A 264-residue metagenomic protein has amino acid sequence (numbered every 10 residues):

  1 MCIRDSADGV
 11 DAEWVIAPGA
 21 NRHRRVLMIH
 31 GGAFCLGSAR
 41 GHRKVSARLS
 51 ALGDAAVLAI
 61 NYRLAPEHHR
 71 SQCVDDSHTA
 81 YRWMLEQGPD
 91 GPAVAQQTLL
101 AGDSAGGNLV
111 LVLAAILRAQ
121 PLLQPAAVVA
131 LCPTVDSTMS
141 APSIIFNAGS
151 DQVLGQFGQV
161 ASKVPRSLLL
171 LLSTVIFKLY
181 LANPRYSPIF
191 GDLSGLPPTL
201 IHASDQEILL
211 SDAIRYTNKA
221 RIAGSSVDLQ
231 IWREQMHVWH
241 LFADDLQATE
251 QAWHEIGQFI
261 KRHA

Functional and structural regions predicted by a protein language model:
M1-D5: Conserved small/polar residues in nucleotide/adenosyl-binding loops
A7-A264: Alpha/beta-hydrolase superfamily serine-hydrolase fold, recognizing
